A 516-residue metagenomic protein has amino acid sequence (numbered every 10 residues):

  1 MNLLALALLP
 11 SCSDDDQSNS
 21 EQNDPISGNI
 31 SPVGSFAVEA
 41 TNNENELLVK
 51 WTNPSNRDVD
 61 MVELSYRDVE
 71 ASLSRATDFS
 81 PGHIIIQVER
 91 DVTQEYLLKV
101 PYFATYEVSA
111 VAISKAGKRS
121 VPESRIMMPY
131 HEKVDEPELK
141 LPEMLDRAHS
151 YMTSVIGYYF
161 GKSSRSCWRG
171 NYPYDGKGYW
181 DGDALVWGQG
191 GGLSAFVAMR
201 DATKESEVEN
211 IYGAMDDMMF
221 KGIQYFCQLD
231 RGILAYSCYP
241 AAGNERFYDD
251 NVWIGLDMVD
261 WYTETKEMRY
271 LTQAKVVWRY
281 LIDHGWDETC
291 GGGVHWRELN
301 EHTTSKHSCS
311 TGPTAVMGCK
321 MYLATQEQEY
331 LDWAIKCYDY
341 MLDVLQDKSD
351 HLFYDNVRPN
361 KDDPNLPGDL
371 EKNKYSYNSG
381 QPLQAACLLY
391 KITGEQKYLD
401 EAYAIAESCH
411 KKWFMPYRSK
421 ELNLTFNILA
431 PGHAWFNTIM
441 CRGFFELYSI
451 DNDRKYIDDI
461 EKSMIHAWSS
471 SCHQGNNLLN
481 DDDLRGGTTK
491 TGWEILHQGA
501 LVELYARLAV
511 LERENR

Functional and structural regions predicted by a protein language model:
L8-S11: C-terminal motif of bacterial Sec signal peptides marking the signal peptidase cleavage site
D15-D60, Y102, K115-V134: Pro/Thr/Ser/Gly-rich low-complexity, intrinsically disordered linker/stalk tracts
M61-F103, K115, V121-P122: Recognizes extended acidic, P/S/T-rich segments that occur within or adjacent to Ig-like beta-sandwich modules
E136-A195, M199-D249, K306, A404 (+1 more regions): CBM-like carbohydrate-recognition segments
R200, K204, Y262-K266, Y322-Q326 (+5 more regions): Short coil/turn linking the two alpha-helices of tandem helical-hairpin repeats
N210-M321, L331-I335: Extended ligand-binding groove/face enriched in aromatic
T311-T314, G318-M321, Y330-L389: Active-site cradle of extracellular carbohydrate-active enzymes
